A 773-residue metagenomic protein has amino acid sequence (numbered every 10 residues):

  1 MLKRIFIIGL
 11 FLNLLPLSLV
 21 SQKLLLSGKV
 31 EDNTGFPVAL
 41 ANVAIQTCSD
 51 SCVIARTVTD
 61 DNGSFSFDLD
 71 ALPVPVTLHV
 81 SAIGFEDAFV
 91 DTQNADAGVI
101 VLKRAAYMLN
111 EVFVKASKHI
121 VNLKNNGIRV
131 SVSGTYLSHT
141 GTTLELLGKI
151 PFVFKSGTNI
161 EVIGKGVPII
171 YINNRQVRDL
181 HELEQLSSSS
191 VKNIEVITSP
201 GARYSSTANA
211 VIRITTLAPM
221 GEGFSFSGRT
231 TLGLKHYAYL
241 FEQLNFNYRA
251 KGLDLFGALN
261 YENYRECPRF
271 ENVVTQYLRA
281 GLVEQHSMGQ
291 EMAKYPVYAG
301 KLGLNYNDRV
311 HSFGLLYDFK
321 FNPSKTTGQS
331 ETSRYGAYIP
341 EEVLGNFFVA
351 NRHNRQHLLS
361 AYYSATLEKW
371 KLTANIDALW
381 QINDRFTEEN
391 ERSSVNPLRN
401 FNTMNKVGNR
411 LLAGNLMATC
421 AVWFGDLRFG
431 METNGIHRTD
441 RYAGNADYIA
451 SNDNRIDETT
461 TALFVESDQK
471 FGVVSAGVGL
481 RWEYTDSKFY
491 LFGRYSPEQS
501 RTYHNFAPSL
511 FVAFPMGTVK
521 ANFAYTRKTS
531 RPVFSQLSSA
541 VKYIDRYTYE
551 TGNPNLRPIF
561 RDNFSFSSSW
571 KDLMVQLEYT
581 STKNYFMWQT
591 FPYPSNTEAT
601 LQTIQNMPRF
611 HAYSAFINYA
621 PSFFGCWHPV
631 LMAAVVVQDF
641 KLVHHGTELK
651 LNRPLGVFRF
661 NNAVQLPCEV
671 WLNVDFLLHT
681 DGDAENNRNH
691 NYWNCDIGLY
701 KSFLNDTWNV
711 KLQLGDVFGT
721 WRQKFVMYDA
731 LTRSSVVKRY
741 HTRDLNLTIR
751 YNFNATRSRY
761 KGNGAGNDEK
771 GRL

Functional and structural regions predicted by a protein language model:
A44-Q46, H79-F85, A97-Y136, S156-G157 (+2 more regions): Short, acidic, small-residue-rich periplasmic hinge/interaction motif at the N-terminus of Gram-negative outer-membrane
S49-S64: Short, acidic Ser/Thr/Gly-rich low-complexity loop/linker segments typical of extracellular and cell-surface proteins
A95-L102, E111, T143-L146, L180-H181 (+3 more regions): N-terminal periplasmic accessory domains that precede and gate Gram-negative outer-membrane beta-barrel machines
K149, R175-G201: Short acidic/polar hinge/loop motifs at secondary-structure boundaries that mediate gating or recognition
V297-S324, F347-F492, P515, V519-K520 (+3 more regions): Face-selective signature of the C-terminal outer-membrane beta-barrel domain
L411-N415, A462-L463, T551, R557 (+3 more regions): Outer membrane beta-barrel strand-and-loop segments of large Gram-negative receptors, especially TonB-dependent
T439, Y484-L491, F514-N563, E578-T597 (+1 more regions): Surface-exposed extracellular loop regions of Gram-negative outer-membrane beta-barrel proteins, predominantly
N452-E458, E498-R501, T529-K583, L601-Y613 (+1 more regions): Outer-membrane beta-barrel signature, preferentially recognizing the C-terminal barrel domain of Gram-negative
